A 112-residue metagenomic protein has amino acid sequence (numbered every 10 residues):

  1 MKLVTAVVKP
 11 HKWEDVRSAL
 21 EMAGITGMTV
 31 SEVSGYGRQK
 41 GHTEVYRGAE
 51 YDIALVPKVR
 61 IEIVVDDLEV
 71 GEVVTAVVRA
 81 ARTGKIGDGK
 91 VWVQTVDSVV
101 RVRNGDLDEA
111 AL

Functional and structural regions predicted by a protein language model:
M1-L112: Positively charged, small/polar-rich N-terminal and surface patches that mediate targeting and assembly and bind
